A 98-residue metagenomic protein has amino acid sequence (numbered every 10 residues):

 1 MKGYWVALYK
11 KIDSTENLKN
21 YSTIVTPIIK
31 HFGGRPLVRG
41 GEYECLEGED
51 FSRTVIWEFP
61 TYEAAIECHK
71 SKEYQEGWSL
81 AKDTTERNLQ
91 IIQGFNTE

Functional and structural regions predicted by a protein language model:
M1-R53, P60-K70, Q93-E98: Short S/T/G/P-rich N-terminal loop/turn motif that feeds into the first structured element of a domain
I66-Q90: C-terminal structural segments of small proteins and small subunits
